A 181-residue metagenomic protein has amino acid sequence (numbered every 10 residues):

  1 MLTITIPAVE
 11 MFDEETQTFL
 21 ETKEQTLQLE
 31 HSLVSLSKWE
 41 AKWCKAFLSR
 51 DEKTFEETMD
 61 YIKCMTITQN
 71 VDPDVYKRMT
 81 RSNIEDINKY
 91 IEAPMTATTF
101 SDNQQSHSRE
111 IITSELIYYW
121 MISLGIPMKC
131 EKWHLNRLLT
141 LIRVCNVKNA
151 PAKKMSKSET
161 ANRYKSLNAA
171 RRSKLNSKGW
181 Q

Functional and structural regions predicted by a protein language model:
M1-W43, F47, E52, I67-K154: An amphipathic, hydrophobic-aromatic interaction surface with interspersed Lys/Arg that forms lipid/phosphate-bearing
E40-A41, F55-Y61, I84, T160: Short amphipathic alpha-helical segments that mediate assembly, nucleic-acid/protein binding, or membrane association
L141-Q181: Alpha-helical oligomerization segments
